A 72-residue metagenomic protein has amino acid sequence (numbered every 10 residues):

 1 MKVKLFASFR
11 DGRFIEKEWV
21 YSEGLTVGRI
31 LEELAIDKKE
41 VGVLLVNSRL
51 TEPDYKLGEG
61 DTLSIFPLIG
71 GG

Functional and structural regions predicted by a protein language model:
M1-G71: Ubiquitin-like/PB1-type beta-grasp interaction modules and other compact soluble beta-rich domains
